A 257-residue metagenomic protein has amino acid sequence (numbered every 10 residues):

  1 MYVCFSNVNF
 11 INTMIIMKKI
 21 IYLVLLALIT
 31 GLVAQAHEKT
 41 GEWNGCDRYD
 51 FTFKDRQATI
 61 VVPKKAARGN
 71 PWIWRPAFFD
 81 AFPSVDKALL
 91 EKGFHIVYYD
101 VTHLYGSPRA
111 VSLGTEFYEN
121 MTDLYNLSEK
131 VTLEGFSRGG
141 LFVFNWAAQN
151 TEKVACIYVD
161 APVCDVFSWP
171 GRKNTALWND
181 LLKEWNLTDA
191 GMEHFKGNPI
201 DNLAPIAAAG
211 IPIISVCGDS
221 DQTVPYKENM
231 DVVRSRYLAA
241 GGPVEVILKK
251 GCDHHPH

Functional and structural regions predicted by a protein language model:
A34-R68, A176-D180: A domain-start/cap signature at the N-terminus of enzymes
V61, K227-H257: C-terminal catalytic histidine-bearing segment of alpha/beta-hydrolase fold enzymes
A81-V97: Short amphipathic alpha-helix adjacent to the substrate-entry channel of hydrolases
Y105-N126, N145: Alpha/beta-hydrolase active-site loop
Y125-S137: Alpha/beta-hydrolase fold nucleophile elbow
G135-N145: Glycine-rich nucleophile elbow surrounding the catalytic serine of serine-hydrolase chemistry
N145-G191: Hydrolase active-site cap/lid region
G171-D231, S235-L238: The feature captures the conserved acid-bearing segment of alpha/beta-hydrolase catalytic domains
